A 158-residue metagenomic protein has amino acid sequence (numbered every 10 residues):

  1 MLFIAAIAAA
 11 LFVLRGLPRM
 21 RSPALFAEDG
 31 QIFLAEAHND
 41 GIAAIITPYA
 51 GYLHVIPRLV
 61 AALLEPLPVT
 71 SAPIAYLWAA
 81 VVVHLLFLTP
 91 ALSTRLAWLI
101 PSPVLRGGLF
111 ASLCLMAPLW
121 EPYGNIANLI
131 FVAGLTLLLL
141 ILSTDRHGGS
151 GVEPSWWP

Functional and structural regions predicted by a protein language model:
M1-F12: Start-transfer (signal-anchor) and selected internal transmembrane alpha helices of multi-pass inner/ER membrane
L11-G30: Helix-to-loop transition at the C-terminal end of transmembrane segments
Q31-A37, I46-I74: Short hydrophobic/aromatic helix or loop-helix immediately within or flanking a transmembrane segment in polytopic
Y49, A75-A79, L119-I130: Membrane-embedded glycan-lipid processing machinery
A61-E65, Y76-P90, I130-L137: Transmembrane alpha-helices of multi-pass, membrane-embedded glycan-processing enzymes that use lipid-linked
V81-P101, L105-R106: Transmembrane-helix motifs of polytopic, lipid-linked glycan transferases
V104-L119: Membrane-embedded helix bundles of polyisoprenyl
I130-E153: Specific aromatic-rich, kink-prone transmembrane helix
